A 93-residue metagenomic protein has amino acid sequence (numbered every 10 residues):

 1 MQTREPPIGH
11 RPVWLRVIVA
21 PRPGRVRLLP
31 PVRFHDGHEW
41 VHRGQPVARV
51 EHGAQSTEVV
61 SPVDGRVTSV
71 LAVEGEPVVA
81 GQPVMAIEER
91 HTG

Functional and structural regions predicted by a protein language model:
M1-R49, E58: Acidic, low-complexity mobile loops and tails
Q2-W14, S69, A80-Q82, A86-G93: Short, charged, intrinsically disordered terminal tails
F34, W40, L71-A72, P77: Exposed loop and linker-edge segments at protein-protein interfaces
H38-E58, V79-T92: Short hydrophobic beta/alpha edge segments that flank linear recognition/processing sites
E58-E74, G93: Short, compositionally biased
